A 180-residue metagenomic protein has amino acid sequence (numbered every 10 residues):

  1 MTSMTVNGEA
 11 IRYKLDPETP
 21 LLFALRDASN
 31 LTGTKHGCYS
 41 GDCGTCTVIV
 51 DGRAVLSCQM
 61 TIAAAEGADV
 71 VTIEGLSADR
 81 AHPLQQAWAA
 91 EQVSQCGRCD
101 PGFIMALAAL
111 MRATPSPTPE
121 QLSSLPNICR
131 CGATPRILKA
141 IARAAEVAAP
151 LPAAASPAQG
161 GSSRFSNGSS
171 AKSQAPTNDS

Functional and structural regions predicted by a protein language model:
M1-G160, R164-N167, K172, P176-S180: Signature of N-terminal electron-transfer/Fe-S-associated modules in redox systems
